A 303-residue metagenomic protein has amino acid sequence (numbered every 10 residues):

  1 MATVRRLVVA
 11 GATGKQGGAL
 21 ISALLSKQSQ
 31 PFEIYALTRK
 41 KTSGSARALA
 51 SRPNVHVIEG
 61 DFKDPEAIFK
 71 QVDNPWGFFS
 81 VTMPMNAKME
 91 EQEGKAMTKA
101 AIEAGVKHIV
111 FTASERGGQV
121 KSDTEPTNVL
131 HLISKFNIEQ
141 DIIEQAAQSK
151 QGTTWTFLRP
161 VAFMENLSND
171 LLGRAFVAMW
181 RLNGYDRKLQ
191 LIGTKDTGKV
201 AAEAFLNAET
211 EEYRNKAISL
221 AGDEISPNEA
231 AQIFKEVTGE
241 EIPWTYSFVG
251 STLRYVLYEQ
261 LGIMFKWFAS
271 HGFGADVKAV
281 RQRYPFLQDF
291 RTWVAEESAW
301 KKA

Functional and structural regions predicted by a protein language model:
A2-A46, K63-P65, M85-Q92, A104-K107 (+2 more regions): Oxidoreductase cofactor-interface core, primarily capturing Rossmann-like NAD(P)-dependent enzymes
R47-A50, N54-P75: Conserved Rossmann-fold cofactor-binding substructure of NAD(P)-dependent oxidoreductases
H56-G60, E240-Y246: Short hydrophobic/aromatic-enriched beta-strand-loop microsegments
F69, K95-T98, T194-A202, L287-A295: Short, amphipathic alpha-helical "lid/cap" segments that border enzyme active or binding sites
Q71-P75, G94-E103: Rossmann-fold NAD(P) dinucleotide-binding segment
F79, V110: N-terminal Rossmann-like NAD(P) cofactor-binding module of classical short-chain dehydrogenase/reductase
Y213, Y246-A303: A hydrophobic C-terminal alpha-helical subdomain
